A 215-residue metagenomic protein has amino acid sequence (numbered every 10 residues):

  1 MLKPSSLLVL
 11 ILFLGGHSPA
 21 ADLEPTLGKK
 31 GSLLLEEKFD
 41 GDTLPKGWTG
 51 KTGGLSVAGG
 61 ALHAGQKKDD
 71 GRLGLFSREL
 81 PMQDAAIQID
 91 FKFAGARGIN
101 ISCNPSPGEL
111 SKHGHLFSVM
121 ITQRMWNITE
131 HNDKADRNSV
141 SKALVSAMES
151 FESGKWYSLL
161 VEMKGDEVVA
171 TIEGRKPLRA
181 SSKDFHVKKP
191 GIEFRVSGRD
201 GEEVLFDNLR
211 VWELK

Functional and structural regions predicted by a protein language model:
S5-G15: Bacterial N-terminal signal peptides
A21-G50: Extracellular carbohydrate-recognition regions
E24-P25, L73-L80, V145-F151, R195-V196: Beta-strand-rich interaction surfaces with strong enrichment in secreted/lumenal proteins
F39, I89, S153, S158-S181: Carbohydrate-binding surfaces in secreted/extracellular proteins
G53-R72: Short carbohydrate-recognition loop motifs
K68-K134: Secretory/extracellular carbohydrate-interaction modules and structurally similar beta-sandwich "look-alikes"
A135-S158: Short, aromatic/His-centered strand-loop micro-motif at the edge of beta-sheets
A180-D207: Flexible glycan-contacting loops in extracellular carbohydrate-active proteins
